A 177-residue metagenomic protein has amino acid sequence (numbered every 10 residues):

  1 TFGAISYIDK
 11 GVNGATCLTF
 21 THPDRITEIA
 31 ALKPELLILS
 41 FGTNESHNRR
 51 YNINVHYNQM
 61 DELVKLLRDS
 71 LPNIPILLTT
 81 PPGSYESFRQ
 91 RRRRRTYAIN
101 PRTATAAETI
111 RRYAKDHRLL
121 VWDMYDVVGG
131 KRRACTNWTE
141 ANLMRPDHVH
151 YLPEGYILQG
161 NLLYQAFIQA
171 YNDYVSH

Functional and structural regions predicted by a protein language model:
T1-Q59, H150: Conserved SGNH/GDSL esterase-like catalytic core that processes O-acyl groups on lipids and polysaccharides
K10-N13, L39-N44, T79-G83, D123-V127 (+1 more regions): Active-site-proximal beta-strand/loop segments in catalytic clefts of secreted hydrolases
I29, R68-D69: N-terminal cationic-hydrophobic initiation segments that often serve targeting/anchoring roles
M60-K65, A107, R111: Generic structural signal for well-ordered alpha-helices, preferentially at hydrophobic/aromatic core positions
L71-P75: A short helix->loop->beta-strand "cap" motif at the edges of active sites that frequently abuts
S84-H177: Catalytic His-Asp segment of secreted/periplasmic serine-dependent ester chemistry enzymes
